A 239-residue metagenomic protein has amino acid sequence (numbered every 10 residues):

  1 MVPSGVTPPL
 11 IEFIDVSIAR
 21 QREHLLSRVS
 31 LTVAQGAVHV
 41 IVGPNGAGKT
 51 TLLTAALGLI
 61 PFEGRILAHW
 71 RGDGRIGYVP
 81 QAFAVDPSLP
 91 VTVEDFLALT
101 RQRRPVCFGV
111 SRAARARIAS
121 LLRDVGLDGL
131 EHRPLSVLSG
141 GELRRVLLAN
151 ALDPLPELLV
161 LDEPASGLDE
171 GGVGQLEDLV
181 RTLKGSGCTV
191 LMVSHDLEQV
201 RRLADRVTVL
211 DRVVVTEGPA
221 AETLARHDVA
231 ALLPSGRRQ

Functional and structural regions predicted by a protein language model:
R112-L130: Conserved ABC ATPase "signature" region
P134-L138: Conserved ABC ATPase signature
L159-E163: Catalytic Walker B motif of ABC-type/P-loop ATPase nucleotide-binding domains
E170-G172: Helix N-cap at the start of a conserved alpha-helix in ABC-type nucleotide-binding domains
S194-H195: H-loop/switch region of ABC-family ATPase nucleotide-binding domains
V200-R202: A short, surface-exposed alpha-helical micro-motif characterized by mixed small hydrophobic and charged/polar residues
V213-G236: Conserved beta-strand-loop-alpha-helix hinge in the C-terminal portion of ABC ATPase nucleotide-binding domains
